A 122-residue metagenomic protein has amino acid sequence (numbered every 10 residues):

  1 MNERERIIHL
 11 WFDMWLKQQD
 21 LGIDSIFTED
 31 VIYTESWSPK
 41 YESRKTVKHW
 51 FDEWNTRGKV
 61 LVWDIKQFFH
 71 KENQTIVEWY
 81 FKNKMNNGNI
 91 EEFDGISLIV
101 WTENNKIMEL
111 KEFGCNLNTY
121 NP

Functional and structural regions predicted by a protein language model:
M1-R6, P122: Basic/polar N-terminal segments that are highly enriched at the extreme N-terminus, encompassing both cleavable
E3, D20-L21, S25-E72: A solvent-exposed, acidic/Ser-Thr-rich amphipathic alpha-helical stretch
R6-I7, E91: Short, contiguous strand/loop micro-motifs
L10-W11: Generic hydrophobic alpha-helical segments
K48-P122: A beta-strand edge to alpha-helix "cap/lid" segment located at domain peripheries
